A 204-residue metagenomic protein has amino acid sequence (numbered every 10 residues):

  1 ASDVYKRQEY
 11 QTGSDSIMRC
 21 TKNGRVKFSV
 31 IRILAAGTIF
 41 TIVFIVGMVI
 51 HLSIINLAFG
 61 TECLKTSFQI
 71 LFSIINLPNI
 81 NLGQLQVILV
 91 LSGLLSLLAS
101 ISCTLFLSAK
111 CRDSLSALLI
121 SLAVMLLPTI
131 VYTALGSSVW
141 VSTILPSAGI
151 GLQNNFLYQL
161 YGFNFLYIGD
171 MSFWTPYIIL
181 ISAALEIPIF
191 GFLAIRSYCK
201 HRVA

Functional and structural regions predicted by a protein language model:
A1-Y5: Short, small-residue-biased leader/transition segments that mark boundaries at the very start of proteins
K6-I17, T21, R25: Transmembrane helix boundary and interhelical loop/hinge segments in multi-pass membrane proteins
R25-I54, A58: Selective transmembrane-helix segments that form parts of the transport pathway or gating/packing helices in multipass
I33, G37, T41, V90 (+3 more regions): Residue-level signature of the transmembrane alpha-helical core of multi-pass small-molecule transporters
I39-H51, S96, S100, T104 (+3 more regions): Alpha-helical transmembrane segments of multipass membrane proteins
T61-Q84, L115-L118, V124-H201: Terminal transmembrane helical anchor/hairpin motif
Q86-M125: A structural motif at transmembrane helix-loop-helix junctions in multipass membrane proteins
